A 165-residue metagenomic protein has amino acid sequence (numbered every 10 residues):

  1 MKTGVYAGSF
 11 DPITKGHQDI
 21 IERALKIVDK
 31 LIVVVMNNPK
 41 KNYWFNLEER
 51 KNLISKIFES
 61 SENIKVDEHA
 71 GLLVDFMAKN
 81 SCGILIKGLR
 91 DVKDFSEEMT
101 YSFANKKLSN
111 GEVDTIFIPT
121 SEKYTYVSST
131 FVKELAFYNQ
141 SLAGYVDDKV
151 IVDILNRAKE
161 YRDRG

Functional and structural regions predicted by a protein language model:
M1-G165: Nucleotidyltransferase catalytic core that binds NTPs
